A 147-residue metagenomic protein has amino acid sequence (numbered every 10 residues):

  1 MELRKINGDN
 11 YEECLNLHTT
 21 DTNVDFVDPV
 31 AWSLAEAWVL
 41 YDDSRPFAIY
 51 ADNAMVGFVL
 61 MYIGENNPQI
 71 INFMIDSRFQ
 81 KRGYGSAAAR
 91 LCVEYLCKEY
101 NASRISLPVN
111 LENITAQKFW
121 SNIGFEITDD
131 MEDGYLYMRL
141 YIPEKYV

Functional and structural regions predicted by a protein language model:
M1-N72, D76-R78, Y95, E99 (+2 more regions): Acetyl-CoA-dependent GNAT
N53, G57, G85, N122-G124: Conserved phosphate-binding and hydrolysis motifs of nucleotide-dependent enzymes
D76-R82, L111-E112: Active-site acidic-Proline motif in GNAT/NAT acetyltransferases
F79, G83-L91: Conserved acetyl-CoA pyrophosphate-binding loop and the N-cap/start of the following alpha-helix in GNAT-like
R82, E99-S103: Short coil/turn segments at alpha/beta junctions that flank glycine-rich nucleotide-binding fingerprints
S103-Q117, N122-V147: C-terminal "cap" of GNAT-fold acetyltransferases
